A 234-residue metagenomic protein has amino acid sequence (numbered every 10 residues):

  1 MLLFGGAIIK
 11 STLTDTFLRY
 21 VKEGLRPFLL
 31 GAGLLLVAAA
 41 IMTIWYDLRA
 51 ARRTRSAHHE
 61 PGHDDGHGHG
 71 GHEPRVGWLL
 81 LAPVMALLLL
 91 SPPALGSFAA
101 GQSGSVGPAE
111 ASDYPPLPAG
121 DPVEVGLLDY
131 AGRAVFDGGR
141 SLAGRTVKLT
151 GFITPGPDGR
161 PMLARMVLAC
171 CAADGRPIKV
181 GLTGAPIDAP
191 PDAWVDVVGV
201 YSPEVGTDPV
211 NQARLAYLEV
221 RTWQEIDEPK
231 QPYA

Functional and structural regions predicted by a protein language model:
M1-A234: OB-fold and OB-like single-stranded nucleic-acid-recognition modules and their adjacent interaction interfaces
